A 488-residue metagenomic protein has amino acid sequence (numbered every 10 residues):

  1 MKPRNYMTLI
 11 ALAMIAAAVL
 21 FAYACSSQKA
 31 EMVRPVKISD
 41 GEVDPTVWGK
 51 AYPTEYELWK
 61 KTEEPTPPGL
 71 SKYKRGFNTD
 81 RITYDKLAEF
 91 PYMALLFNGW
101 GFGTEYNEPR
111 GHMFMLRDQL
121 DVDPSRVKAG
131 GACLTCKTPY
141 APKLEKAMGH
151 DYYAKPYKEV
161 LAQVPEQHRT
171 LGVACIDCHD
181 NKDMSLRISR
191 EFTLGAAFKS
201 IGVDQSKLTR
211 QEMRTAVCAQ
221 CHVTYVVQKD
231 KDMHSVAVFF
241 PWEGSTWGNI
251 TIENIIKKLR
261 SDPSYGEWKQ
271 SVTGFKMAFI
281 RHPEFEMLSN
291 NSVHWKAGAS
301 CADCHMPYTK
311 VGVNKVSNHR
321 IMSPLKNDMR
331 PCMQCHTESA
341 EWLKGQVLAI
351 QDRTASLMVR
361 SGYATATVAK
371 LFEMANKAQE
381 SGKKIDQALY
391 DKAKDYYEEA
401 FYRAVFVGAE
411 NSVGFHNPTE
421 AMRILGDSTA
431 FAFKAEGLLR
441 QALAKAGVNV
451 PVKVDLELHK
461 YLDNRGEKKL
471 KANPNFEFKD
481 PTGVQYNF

Functional and structural regions predicted by a protein language model:
M1-M14: N-terminal Sec-pathway targeting helices
I15-A24: Hydrophobic alpha-helical membrane-insertion segments, chiefly the h-region of N-terminal signal peptides
S26-R110, K146-D177, K182-D303, P307-L443 (+3 more regions): Primarily the internal scaffold of c-type cytochrome electron-transfer domains, especially repeated/multiheme c-type
W100-G131, Q167: Long, charge-dense tracts
R126-L144, G149: A cross-kingdom signal targeting lumenal/periplasmic-facing segments of multi-pass membrane and secretory-pathway
